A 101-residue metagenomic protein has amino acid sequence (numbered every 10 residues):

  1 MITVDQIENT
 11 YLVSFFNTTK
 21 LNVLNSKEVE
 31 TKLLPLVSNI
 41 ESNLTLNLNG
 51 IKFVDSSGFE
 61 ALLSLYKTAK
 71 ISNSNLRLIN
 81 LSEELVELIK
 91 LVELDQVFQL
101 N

Functional and structural regions predicted by a protein language model:
M1-I2, N101: Absolute protein N-terminus
D5-T31: STAS-typified acidic loop motif
Y11, L44, S74-L76: Conserved beta-strand core positions
L33, L62-L65: Aromatic/hydrophobic pocket-lining residues that form π-stacking "cages" and hydrophobic walls in ligand
L34-D55, I79: Short, glycine-/small-residue-enriched flexible loop/hinge segments at domain edges that mediate gating
T68-L100: C-terminal structural segments of small proteins and small subunits
